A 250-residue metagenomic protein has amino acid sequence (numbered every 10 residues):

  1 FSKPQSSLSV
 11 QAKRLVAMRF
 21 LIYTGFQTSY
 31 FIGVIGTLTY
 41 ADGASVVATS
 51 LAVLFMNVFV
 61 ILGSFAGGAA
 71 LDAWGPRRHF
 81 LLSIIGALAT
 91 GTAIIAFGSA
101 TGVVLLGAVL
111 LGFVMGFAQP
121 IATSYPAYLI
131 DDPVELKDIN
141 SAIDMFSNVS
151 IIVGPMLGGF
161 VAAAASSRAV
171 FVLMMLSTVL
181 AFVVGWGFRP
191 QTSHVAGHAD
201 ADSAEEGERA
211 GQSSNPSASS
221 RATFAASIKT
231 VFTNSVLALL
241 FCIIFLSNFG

Functional and structural regions predicted by a protein language model:
F1-A12, Q191-F241: Juxtamembrane intracellular "pre-TM" segments in multi-pass secondary transporters
F1-V58, V236-G250: Helix-loop boundary and gating motifs at the non-cytosolic
R14-F31, M56-A69, L81-I84, G107-A163 (+3 more regions): Substrate-agnostic recognition of the 12-TM MFS/MFS-like secondary transporter fold
G43, G75, A96-S99: Helix-breaking motifs and short loop linkers at transmembrane-helix boundaries and internal kinks in secondary membrane
R78-A93, M175: Structural signature of the two symmetry-related core transmembrane helices
A93-I95, L111, V184-G185: MFS-fold secondary transporters
I95-A108: Helix-loop junctions at membrane interfaces in 12-TM secondary transporters
A169-G187: Symmetry-related core transmembrane helices of the 12-TM Major Facilitator Superfamily/SLC fold
